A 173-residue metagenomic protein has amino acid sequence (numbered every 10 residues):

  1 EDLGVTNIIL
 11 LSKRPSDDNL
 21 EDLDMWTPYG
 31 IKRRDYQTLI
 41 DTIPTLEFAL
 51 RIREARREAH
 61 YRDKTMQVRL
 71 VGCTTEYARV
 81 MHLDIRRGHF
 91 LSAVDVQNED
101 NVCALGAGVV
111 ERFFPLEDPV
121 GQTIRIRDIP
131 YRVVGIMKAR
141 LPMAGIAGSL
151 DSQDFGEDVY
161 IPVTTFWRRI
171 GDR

Functional and structural regions predicted by a protein language model:
E1-R69, C73-R79, V94, E111-R112 (+2 more regions): Hydrophobic, regular-secondary-structure patches
V71, T75-D95, E99-R173: Mid-to-C-terminal secondary-structure elements that act as membrane-proximal/extracytoplasmic interface segments
